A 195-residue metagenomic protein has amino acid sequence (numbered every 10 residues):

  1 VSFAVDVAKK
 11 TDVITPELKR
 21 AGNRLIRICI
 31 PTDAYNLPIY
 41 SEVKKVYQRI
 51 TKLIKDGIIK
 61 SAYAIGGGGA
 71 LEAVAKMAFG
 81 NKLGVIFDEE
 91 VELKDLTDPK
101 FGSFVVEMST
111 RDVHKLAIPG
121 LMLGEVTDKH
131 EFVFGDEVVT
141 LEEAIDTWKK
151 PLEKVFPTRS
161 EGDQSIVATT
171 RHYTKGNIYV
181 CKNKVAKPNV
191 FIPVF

Functional and structural regions predicted by a protein language model:
V1-K100, T110-V194: Intein/HINT protein-splicing elements and their conserved insertion hotspots or analogous self-processing inserts
V105-S109: Short hydrophobic/aromatic beta-strand micro-patches that form the beta-sheet surface supporting nucleotide- or nucleic
